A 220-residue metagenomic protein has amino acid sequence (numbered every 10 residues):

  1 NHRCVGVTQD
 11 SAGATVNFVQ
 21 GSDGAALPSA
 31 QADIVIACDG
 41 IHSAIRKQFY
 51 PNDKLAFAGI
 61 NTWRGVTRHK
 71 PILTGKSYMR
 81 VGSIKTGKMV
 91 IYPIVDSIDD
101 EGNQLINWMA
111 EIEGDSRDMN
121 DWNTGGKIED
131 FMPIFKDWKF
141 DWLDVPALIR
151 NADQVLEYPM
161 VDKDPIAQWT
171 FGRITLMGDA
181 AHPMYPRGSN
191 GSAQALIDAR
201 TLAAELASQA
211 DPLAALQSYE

Functional and structural regions predicted by a protein language model:
H2-W142, L148-A152: Conserved FAD-binding catalytic core of PHBH/FMO-like flavoproteins
I36-A37, D130-F131, D153-E220: Conserved mid-domain beta->alpha element of the FAD-binding
